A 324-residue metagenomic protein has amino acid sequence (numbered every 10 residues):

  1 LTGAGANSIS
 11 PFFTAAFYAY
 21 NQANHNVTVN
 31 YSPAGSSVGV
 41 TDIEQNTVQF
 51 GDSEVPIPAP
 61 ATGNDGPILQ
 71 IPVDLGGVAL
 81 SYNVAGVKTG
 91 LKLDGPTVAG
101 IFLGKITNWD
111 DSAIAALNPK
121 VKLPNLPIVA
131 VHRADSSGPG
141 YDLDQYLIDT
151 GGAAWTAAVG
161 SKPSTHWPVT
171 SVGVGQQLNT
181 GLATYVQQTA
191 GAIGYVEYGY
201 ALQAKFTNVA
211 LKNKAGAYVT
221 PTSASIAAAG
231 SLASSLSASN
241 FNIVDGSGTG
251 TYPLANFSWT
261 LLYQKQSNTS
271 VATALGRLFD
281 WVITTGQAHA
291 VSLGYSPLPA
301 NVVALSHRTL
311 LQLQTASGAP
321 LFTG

Functional and structural regions predicted by a protein language model:
L1-G324: Flexible loop/hinge segments at secondary-structure junctions
